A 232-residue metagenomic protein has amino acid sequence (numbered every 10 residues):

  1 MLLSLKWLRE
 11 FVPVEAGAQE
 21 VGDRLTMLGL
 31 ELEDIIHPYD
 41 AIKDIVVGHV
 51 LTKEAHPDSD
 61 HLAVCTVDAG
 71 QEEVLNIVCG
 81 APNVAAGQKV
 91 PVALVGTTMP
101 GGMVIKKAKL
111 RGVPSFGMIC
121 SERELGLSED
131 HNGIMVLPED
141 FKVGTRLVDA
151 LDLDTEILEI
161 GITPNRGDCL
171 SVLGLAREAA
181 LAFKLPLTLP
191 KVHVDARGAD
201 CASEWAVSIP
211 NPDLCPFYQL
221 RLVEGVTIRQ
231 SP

Functional and structural regions predicted by a protein language model:
M1-C201: Phosphate-backbone binding interfaces of nucleic-acid-interacting proteins
T188-P232: Core mixed alpha/beta domains of very large multi-subunit molecular machines
